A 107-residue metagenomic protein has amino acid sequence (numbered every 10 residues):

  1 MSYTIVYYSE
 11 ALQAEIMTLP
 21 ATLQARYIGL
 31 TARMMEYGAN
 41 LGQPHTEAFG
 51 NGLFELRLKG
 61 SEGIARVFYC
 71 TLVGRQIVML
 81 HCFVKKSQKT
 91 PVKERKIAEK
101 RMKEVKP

Functional and structural regions predicted by a protein language model:
M1-I64, V73-I77, V84-P107: Basic, Lys/Arg-enriched alpha-helical interface segments
V67: Portal/gating segments that form or line small-molecule/metal binding sites
C70: Conserved Hanks-type protein kinase catalytic core
